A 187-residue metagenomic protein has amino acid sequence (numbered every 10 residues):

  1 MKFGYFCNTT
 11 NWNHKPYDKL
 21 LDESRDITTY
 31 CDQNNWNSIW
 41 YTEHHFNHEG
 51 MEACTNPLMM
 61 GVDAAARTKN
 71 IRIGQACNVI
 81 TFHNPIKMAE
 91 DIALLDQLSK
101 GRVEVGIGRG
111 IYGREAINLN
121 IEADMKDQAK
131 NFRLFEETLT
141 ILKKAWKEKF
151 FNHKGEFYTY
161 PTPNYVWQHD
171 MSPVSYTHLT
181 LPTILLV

Functional and structural regions predicted by a protein language model:
M1-R72: N-terminal beta1-alpha1-beta2 module of alpha/beta enzyme domains
K2-K19, F82-Y158, Y165-W167: Flexible, glycine-rich active-site loops centered on histidine and acidic residues that chelate a metal or position
T42, A76, G106-G108: Structural motif
I71-G74, M88-A89: Outer membrane beta-barrel
C77-T81: The substrate-binding groove and active-site-proximal loops of carbohydrate-active enzymes, especially glycoside
W167-Y176: Short, intrinsically disordered, charge-balanced linker/junction segments flanking boundaries in proteins
T177-T183: Conserved small/polar residues in nucleotide/adenosyl-binding loops
